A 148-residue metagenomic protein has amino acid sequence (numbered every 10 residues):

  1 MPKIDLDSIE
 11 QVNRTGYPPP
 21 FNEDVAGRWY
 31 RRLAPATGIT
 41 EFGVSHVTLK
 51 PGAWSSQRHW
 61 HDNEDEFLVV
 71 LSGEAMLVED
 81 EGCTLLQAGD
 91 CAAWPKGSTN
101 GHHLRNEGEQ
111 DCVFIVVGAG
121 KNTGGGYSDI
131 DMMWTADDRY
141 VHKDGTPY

Functional and structural regions predicted by a protein language model:
M1-E41, G125-Y148: A short, N-terminal "cap"/entry segment at the start of jelly-roll beta-barrel domains of the cupin/DSBH fold
Y30-R32, S45-H61, T99: Conserved short histidine dyad/triad with adjacent acidic residue
G38, K96-T123: Ligand-binding loop in jelly-roll beta-barrel domains
I39-V44, D62-D65, V70-S72, Q87 (+2 more regions): Short connector loops at helix/strand junctions that flank enzyme active sites, especially segments positioning acidic
H46-K50, H61-V78, V117-A119: Short, conserved beta-strand element in jelly-roll/cupin
K50-W54, E74, C83, S98-T99 (+1 more regions): Short, charged/polar surface micro-motifs in flexible loops or helix N-caps
D80-K96: Short acidic-glycine-tyrosine-enriched beta hairpin
